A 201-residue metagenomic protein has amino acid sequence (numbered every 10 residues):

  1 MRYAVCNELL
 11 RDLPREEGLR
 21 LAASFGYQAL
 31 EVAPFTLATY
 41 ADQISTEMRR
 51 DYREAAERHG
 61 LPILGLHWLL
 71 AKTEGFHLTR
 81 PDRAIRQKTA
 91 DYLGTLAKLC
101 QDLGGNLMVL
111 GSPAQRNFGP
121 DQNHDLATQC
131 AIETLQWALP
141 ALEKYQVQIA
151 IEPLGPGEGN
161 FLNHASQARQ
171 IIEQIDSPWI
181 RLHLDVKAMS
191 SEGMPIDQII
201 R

Functional and structural regions predicted by a protein language model:
M1-N106, Q136, E143, S177 (+2 more regions): N-terminal pre-domain/capping segments
C6, Y40, H77, G119 (+3 more regions): Conserved short-loop catalytic and cofactor-binding motifs
A23, A29-L30, L126, C130-R201: Acidic/histidine-rich catalytic cores of soluble enzymes
G60-I63, P113-G119, G157-G159, I199-R201: A broadly tuned preference for mixed-charge, low-complexity surface segments
H67-E74, M108-N117, N160: Substrate-binding cleft and catalytic face of glycoside hydrolase catalytic domains, especially the flexible beta-alpha
R80-R86, G119-Q129: Glycine-rich tight-turn/loop motif centered on a GG-T
Q101-D121, Y145-G155: Active-site groove signature of glycoside hydrolases
